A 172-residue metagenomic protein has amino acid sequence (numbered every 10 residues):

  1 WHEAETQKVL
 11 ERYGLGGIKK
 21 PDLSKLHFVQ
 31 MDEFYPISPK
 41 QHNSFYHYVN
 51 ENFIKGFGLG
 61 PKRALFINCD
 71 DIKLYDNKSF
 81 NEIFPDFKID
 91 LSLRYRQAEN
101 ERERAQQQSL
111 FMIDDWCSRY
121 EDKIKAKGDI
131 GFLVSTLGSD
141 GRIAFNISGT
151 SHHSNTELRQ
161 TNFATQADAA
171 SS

Functional and structural regions predicted by a protein language model:
W1, D70-K73, S139-D140: Short, internal active-site loops enriched in acidic
W1-G17: Glycine-rich N-terminal segment of FAD-binding domains in flavoprotein oxidoreductases, spanning the beta-loop-helix
A4-T6, K40, D76, A144-N146: Short glycine-/acidic-enriched loop or helix-start segments at secondary-structure transitions that form or flank
L10-Y13, H47, T150-S154: Glycine-rich, phosphate-binding/catalytic loops in enzymes
I18-I130: Ligand-binding beta-strand-loop-alpha-helix segment within the catalytic cores of soluble metabolic enzymes
M31-D32, D140-R142, N155-Q160: Generic secondary-structure boundary/loop-capping signal
G128-S154: Glycine-rich phosphate-binding loop
N146-S171: Gly/Ser/Thr-rich active-site loops/lids in small-molecule metabolic enzymes that frequently grip phosphoryl groups
